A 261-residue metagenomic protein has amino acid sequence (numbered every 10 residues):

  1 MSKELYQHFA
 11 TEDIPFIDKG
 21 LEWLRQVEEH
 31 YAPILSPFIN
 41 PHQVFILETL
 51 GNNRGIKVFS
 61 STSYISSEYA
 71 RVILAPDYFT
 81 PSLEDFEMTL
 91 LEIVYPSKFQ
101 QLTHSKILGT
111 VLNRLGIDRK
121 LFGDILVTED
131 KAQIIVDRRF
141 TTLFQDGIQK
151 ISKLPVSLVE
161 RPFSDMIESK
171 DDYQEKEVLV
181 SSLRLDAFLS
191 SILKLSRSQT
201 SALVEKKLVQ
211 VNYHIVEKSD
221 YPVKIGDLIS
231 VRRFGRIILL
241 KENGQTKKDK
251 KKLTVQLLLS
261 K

Functional and structural regions predicted by a protein language model:
M1-D186, I192, I215, R236-K261: Ferredoxin-like alpha/beta domains used as RNA- or RNAP-binding modules
K176-I225: A basic, amphipathic helix-loop patch mediating RNA/tRNA/ribosome contacts
